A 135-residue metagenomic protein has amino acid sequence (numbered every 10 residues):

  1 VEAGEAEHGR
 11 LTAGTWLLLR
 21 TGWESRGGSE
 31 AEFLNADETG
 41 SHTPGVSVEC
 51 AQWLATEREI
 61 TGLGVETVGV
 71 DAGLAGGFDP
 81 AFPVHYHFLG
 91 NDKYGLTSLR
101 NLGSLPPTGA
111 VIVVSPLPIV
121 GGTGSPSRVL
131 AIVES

Functional and structural regions predicted by a protein language model:
V1-S135: Active-/binding-site microenvironments in catalytic and ligand-binding cores
